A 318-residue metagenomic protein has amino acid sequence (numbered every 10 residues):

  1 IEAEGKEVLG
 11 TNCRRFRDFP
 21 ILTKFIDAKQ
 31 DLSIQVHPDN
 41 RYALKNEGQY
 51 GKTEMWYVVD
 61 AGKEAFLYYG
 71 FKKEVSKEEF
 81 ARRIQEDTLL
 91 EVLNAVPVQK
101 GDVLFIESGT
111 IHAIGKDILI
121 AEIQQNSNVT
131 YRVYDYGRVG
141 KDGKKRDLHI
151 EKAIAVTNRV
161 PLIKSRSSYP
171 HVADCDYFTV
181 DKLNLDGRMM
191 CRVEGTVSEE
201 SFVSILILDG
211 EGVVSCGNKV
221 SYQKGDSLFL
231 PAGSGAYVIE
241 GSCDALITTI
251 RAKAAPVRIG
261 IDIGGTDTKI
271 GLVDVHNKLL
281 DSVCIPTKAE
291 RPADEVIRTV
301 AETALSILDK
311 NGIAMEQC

Functional and structural regions predicted by a protein language model:
I1-K100, T110, I114-E211, S215-C216 (+3 more regions): Active-site region of the double-stranded beta-helix
V103: Glycine-rich, mobile lid/loop segments that gate access to catalytic sites or pores
G187, A232, G241: Residues on the solvent-exposed faces and adjacent turns of beta-rich solenoids used to engage binding targets
E211-V213, S234-A236, D267: Structural motif
K224-Y237: Low-complexity, intrinsically disordered Gly/Pro/Thr-rich segments
V257-R298, E302, S306-D309: Short glycine-rich, Thr/Ser-proximal phosphate-binding strand/loop in the N-terminal lobe of ATP-dependent enzymes
D309-C318: Short beta-strand-loop/turn "lid" adjacent to the catalytic site in phosphate-handling enzymes
